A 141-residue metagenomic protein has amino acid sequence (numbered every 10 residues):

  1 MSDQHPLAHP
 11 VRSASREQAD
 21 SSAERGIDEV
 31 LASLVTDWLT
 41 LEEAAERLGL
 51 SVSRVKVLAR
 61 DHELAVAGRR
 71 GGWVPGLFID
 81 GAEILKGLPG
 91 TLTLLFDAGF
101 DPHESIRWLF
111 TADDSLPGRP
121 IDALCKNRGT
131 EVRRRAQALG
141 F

Functional and structural regions predicted by a protein language model:
M1-F141: Non-transmembrane "mature" sequence context
